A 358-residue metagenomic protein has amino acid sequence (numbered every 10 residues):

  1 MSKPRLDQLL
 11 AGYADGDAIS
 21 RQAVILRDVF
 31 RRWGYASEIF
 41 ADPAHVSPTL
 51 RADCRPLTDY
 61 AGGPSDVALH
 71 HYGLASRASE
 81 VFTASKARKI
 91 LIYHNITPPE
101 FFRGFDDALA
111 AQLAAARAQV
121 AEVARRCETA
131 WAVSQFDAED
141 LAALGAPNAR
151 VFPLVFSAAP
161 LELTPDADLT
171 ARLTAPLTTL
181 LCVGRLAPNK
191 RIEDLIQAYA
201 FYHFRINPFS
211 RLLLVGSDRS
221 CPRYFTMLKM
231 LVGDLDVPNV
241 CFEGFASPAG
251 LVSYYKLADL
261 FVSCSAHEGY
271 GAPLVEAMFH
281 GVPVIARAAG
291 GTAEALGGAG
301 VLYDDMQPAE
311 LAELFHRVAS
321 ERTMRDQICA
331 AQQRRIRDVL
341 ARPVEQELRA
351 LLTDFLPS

Functional and structural regions predicted by a protein language model:
A41-H45, R211-K229: Glycosyltransferase donor-sugar binding loop
A124-D166: Donor nucleotide-sugar binding/catalytic pocket of nucleotide-sugar-dependent glycosyltransferases
W131, A171-K190, I196-Y199, L213: Conserved donor-binding/catalytic core segment of Leloir-type glycosyltransferases
F225-A249: Nucleotide-activated donor-binding/catalytic signature segment of Leloir-type glycosyltransferases, i.e., the conserved
S253-A258: Short alpha-helical donor nucleotide-sugar binding micro-motif in glycosyltransferases
A266: Aromatic "clamp/platform" in nucleotide-sugar-dependent glycosyltransferases that forms part of the donor/acceptor
L274, P283-A286: Short hydrophobic beta-strand element within catalytic cores of glycosyltransferases and related nucleotide-activated
V301-P308, R317-R322: Conserved acidic donor-binding segment of nucleotide-sugar-dependent glycosyltransferases
